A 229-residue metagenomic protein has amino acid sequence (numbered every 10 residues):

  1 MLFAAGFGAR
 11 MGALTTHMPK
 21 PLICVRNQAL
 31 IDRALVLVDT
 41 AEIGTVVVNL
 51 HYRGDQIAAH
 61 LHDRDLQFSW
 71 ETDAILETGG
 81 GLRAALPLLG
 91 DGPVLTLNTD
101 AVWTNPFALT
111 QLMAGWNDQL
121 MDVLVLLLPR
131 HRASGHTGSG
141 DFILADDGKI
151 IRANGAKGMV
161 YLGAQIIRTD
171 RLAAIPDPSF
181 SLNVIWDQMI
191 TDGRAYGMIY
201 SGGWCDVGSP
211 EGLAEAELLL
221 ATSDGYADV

Functional and structural regions predicted by a protein language model:
M1-T16, D65: N-terminal nucleotide-binding beta1-loop-alpha1 segment
L2, C24, Q28-T99, T104-F107 (+2 more regions): Conserved N-terminal catalytic core of the sugar/cofactor nucleotidyltransferase
F7, M18, R53, T72 (+1 more regions): A generic "binding-loop/recognition-motif" signal
M11, I57-L61, L112, A216: Hydrophobic packing residues within well-ordered alpha-helices of enzyme cores
G44-V46, D122-V123, R194: Residues at the starts of beta-strands that form the adenosine-phosphate
Y52, V123-D141: Short beta-strand-to-loop element that shapes/binds the nucleotide-sugar donor at the catalytic cleft/hinge
L95-L97, V102-D118, R130-S134, G148-V229: Catalytic-core segments of class I nucleotidyltransferases/pyrophosphorylases that form NMP-activated intermediates
